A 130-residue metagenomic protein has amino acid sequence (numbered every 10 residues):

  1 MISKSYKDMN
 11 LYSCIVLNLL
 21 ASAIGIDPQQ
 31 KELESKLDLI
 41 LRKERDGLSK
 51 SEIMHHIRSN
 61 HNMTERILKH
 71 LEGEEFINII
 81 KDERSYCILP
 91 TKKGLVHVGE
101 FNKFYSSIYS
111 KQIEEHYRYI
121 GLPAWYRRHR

Functional and structural regions predicted by a protein language model:
M1-D38: Short alpha-helical segments that sit at the start of domains
M1-Y12, M63, L122, Y126-R130: Clustered cysteine/histidine zinc-coordinating segments, centered on FYVE zinc fingers that bind PI3P and target
L11-I24, I67, K92-F104: Extended low-polarity, hydrophobic cluster-rich segments
P28-H56: Short acidic, hydrophobic short linear motifs in intrinsically disordered regions
Q30-L33, S49, D82-F104: Short, cationic-aromatic polyanion-contact patches
R58-G73: Short amphipathic alpha-helical interaction segments
E72-D82: A short, conserved structural fragment
E100-R130: Amphipathic alpha-helical dimerization/coiled-coil segments that flank or bridge DNA-binding/regulatory modules
